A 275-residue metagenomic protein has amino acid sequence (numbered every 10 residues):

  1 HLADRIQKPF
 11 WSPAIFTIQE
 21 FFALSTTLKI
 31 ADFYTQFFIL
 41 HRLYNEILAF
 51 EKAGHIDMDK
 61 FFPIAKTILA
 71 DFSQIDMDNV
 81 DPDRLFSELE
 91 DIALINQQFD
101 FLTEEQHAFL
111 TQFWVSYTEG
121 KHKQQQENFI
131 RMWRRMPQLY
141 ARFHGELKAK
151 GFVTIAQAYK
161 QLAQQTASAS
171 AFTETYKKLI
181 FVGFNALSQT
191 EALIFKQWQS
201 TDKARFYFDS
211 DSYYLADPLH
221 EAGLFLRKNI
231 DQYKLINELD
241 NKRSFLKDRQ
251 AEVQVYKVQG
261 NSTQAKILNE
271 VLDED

Functional and structural regions predicted by a protein language model:
H1-D275: Nucleic acid-machinery interaction/catalytic patches
